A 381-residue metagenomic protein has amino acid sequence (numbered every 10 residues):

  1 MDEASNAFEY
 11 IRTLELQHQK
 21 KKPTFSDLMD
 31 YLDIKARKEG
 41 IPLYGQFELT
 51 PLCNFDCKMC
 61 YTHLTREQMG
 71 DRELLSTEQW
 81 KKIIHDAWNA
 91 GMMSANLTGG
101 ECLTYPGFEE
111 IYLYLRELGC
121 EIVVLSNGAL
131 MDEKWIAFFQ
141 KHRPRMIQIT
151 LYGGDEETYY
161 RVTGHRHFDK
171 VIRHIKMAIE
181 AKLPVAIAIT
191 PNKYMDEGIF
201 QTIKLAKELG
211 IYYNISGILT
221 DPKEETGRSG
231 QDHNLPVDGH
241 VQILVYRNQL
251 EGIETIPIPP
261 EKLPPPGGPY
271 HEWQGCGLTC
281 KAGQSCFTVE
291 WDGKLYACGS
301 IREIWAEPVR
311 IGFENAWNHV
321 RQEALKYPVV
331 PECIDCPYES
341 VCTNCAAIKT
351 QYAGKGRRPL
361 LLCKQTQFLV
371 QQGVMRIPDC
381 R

Functional and structural regions predicted by a protein language model:
D2-I11, H142-M146, T150-Y296, S300-W305: Radical SAM enzyme [4Fe-4S]-AdoMet core and its adjacent flexible, acidic and glycine-rich loops/tails across
D2-L32, I41, K294, G299-R381: Flexible mid-to-C-terminal extensions adjoining Fe-S/redox cofactors in radical SAM and related proteins
D2-M146: Conserved alpha-helical substructure of the radical SAM core
R37, G275-C280, A324-Y327: Short Gly/Pro-enriched turn/cap motifs at secondary-structure boundaries
I41, P51, C280-K281, V330: Residue-level preference for beta-strand/loop junctions
E48-D56, G283-Q284, C333-S340: Cysteine-centered iron-sulfur cluster-binding motifs in ferredoxin-type domains/subunits of redox enzymes
D56, G91, R143, P184 (+3 more regions): Short loop/turn motifs at secondary-structure junctions
R66-L74, R161-H167, Q351-Y352: Short glycine-enriched, charge-decorated loop/helix-capping segments at active-site entrances that position
